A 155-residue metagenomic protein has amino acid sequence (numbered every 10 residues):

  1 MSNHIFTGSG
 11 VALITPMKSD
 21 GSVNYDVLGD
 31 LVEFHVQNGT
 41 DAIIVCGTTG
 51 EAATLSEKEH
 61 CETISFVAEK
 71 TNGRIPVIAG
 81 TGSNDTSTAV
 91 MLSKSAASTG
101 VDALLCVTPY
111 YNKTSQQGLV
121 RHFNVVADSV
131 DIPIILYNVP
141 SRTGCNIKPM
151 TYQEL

Functional and structural regions predicted by a protein language model:
S2-V11, T15-N146, Y152: Active-site beta->alpha loop and helix N-cap motifs at the rims of alpha/beta catalytic domains
L155: Divalent-metal (Mg2+/Mn2+/Ca2+)-assisted nucleotide/phosphate chemistry catalytic cores
